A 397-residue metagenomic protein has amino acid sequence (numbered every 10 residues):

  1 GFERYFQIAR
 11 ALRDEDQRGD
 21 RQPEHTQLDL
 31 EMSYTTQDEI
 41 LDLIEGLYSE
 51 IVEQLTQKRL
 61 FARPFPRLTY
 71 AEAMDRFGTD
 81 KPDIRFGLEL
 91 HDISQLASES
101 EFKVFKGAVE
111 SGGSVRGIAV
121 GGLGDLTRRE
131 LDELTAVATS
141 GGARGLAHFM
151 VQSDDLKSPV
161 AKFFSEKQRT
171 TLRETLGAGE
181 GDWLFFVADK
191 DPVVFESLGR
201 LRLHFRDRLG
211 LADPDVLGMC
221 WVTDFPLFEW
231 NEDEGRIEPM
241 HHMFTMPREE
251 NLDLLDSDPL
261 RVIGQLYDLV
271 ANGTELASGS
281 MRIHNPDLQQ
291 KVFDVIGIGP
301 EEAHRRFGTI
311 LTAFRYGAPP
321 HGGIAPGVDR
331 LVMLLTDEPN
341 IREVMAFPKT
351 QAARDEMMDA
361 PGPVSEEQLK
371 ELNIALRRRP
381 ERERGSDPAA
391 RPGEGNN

Functional and structural regions predicted by a protein language model:
F2-N397: Class II aminoacyl-tRNA synthetase catalytic cores and aaRS-like
